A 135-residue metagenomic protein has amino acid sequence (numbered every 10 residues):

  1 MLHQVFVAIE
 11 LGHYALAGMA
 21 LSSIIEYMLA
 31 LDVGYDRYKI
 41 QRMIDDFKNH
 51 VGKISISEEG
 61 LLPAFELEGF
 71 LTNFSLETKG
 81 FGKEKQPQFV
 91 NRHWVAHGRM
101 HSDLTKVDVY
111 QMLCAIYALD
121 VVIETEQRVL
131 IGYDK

Functional and structural regions predicted by a protein language model:
M1-A15: Charged alpha-helical initiation segments
A15-K135: Amphipathic, oligomerization/interface secondary-structure segments
